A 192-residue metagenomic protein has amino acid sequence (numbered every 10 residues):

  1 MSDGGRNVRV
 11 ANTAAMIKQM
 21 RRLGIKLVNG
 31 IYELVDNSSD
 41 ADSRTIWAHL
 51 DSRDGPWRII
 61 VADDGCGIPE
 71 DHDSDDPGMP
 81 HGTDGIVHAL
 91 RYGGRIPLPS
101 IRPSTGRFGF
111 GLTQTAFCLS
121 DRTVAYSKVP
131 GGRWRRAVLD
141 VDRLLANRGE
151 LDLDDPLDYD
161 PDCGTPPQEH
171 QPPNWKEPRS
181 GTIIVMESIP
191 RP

Functional and structural regions predicted by a protein language model:
M1-D54, D71, D84: Bergerat-fold GHKL ATPase/HATPase_c domain
N7, R58, G181-I183: A residue-level signal for beta-strand positions that form part of recognition/binding surfaces within mature
K18-Q19, P80, G106: Short coil/turn segments at secondary-structure junctions
G24, V28, Y32, T83 (+3 more regions): Amphipathic alpha-helical transducer elements in NTP-driven molecular machines
Y32-D36, D40, V87, R91 (+2 more regions): A broad, structural surface signal
S39-S100: Conserved beta-strand-loop-beta-strand hairpin that lines the nucleotide-binding pocket of ATP/GTP-utilizing enzymes
P99-P192: GHKL-type ATPase core
